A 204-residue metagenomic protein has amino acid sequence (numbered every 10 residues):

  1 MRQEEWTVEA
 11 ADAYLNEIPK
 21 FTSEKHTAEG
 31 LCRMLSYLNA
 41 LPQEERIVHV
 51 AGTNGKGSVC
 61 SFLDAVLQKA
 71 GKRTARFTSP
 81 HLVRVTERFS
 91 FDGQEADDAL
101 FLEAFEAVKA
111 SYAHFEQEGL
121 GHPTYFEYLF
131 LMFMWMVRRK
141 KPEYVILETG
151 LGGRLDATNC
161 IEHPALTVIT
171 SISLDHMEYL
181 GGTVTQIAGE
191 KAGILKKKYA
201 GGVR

Functional and structural regions predicted by a protein language model:
M1-G52, V59-S61, A65-K72, F77 (+1 more regions): Short functional linear segments
L15, T53, T74, I146 (+2 more regions): Residue-level signal for inorganic ion chemistry
A40-Q43, K69-E162, E178-G181, Q186: ATP-dependent carboxylate-amine ligase catalytic core
G52, F126, V203-R204: Glycine- and other small-residue-rich loops at beta-strand/loop junctions that grip anionic moieties
N54-K56, H81-L82: Short active-site-proximal "capping" loops at secondary-structure junctions
G152-L155, E162-R204: Conserved catalytic-core segment of NTP-binding enzymes
